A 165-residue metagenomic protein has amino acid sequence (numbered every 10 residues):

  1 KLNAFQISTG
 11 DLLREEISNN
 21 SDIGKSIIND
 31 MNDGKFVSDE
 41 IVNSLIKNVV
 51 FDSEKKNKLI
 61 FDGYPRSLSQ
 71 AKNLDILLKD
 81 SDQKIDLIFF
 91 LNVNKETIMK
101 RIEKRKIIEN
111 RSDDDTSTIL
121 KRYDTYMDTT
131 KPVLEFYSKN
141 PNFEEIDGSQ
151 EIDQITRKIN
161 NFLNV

Functional and structural regions predicted by a protein language model:
K1-N3: A conserved segment at the C-terminal end of the G1
F5-I76, D80, I108: ATP-dependent small-molecule kinase phosphotransfer cores that center on conserved nucleotide phosphate-binding segments
G10, I46, I60, F89 (+3 more regions): Residue-level signature of catalytic and energy-coupling elements of molecular machines, predominantly ATP/GTP-dependent
R14, I28-D30, N73-T129: A glycine- and Lys/Arg-enriched "phosphate-lid" helix/loop adjacent to the NTP-binding pocket of small-molecule kinases
S38, D62-G63, F90-L91, D147-G148: Small/polar loops that bind or transfer phosphate-bearing groups
I41, L45-V49, R111-I155: Small-molecule kinase domains that catalyze NTP-dependent phosphoryl transfer to phosphate-bearing small molecules
L68, E96, D153: Loop/helix-junction capping segments adjacent to catalytic residues or to phosphate/diphosphate-binding pockets
K158-V165: C-terminal alpha-helix
